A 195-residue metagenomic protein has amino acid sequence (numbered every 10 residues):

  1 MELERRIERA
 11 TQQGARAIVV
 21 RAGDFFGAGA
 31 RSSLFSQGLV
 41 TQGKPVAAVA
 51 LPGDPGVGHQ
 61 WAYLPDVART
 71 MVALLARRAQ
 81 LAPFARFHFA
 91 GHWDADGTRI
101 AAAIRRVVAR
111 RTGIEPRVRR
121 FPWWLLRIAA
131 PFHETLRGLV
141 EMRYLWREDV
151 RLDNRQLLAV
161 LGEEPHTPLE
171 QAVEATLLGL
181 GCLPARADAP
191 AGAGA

Functional and structural regions predicted by a protein language model:
M1-V19: Active-site Tyr-X1-5-Lys
Q13-V19, G23-H59, L64, A73: NAD(P)-dependent short-chain dehydrogenase/reductase
V19, P55-A68, R86, G97-T98 (+1 more regions): Conserved loop-to-helix N-cap of the C-terminal "lid" that shapes the substrate pocket in Rossmann-like
Q37-Q60, E115-V150: Alpha-helical membrane-targeting segments
T70-L139, T167-A195: Mid/C-terminal beta-alpha module of Rossmann-like enzyme folds, strongest in SDR-family dehydrogenases/epimerases
Q156-L157: Hydrophobic/aromatic residues within transmembrane alpha-helices of multi-pass small-molecule transporters
